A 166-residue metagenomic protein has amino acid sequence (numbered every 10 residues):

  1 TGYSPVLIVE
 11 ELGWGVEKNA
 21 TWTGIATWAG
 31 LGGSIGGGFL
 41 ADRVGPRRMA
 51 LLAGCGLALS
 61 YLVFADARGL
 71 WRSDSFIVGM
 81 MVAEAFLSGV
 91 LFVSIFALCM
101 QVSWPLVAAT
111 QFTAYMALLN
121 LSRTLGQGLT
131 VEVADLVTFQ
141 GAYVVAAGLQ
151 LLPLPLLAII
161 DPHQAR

Functional and structural regions predicted by a protein language model:
G2-N19: Short amphipathic helix-loop junctions that connect adjacent transmembrane helices in Major Facilitator Superfamily/SLC
G33-P46, A134-D135: Helix-to-loop junctions at the C-terminal end of transmembrane segments in multipass secondary transporters
D42-G56: Cytoplasmic membrane-interface "Motif A"-like loop-to-helix N-cap segments of 12-TM Major Facilitator Superfamily
C55-R72: C-terminal ends and interior cores of transmembrane alpha-helices in multi-pass membrane transporters/permeases
G89-W104: Intracellular juxtamembrane helix-capping segments at the cytosolic ends of symmetry-related transmembrane helices
L106-L136: A late C-terminal transmembrane helix in Major Facilitator Superfamily
L129-L152: A membrane-interface helix-boundary motif in multi-pass transporters
A146-R166: Multi-pass alpha-helical transporter architecture, strongest for 12-TM Major Facilitator/SLC carriers used
